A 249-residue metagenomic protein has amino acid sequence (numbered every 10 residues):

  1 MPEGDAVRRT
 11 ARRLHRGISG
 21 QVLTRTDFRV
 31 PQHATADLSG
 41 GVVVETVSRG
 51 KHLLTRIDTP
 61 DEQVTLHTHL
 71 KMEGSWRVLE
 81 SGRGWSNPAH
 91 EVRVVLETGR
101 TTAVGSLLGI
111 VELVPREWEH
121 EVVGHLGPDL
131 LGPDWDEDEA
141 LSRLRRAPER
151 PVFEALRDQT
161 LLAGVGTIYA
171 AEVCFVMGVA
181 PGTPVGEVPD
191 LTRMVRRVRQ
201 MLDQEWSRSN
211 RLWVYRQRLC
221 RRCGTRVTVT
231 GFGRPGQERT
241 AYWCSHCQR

Functional and structural regions predicted by a protein language model:
M1-R249: Structured catalytic/nucleic-acid-binding cores of DNA maintenance enzymes
